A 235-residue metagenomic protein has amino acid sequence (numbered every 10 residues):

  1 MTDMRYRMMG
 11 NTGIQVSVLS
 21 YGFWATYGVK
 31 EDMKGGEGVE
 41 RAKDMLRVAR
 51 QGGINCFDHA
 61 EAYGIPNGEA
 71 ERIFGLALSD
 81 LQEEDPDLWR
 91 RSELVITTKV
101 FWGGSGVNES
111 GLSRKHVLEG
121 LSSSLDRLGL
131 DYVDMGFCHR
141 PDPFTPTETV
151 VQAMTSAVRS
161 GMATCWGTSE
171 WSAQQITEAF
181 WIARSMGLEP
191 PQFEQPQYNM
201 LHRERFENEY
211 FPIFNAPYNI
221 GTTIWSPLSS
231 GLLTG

Functional and structural regions predicted by a protein language model:
M1-L94, R159: N-terminal binding-site loop/beta-alpha segment at the start of enzyme catalytic domains that lines or forms
M9, Y21, A49, F57 (+8 more regions): Conserved, mostly hydrophobic/aromatic
S17-V18, W89-L94, T98, D131-M135 (+2 more regions): Short acidic capping loops at alpha-helix termini that bridge into adjacent secondary structure
W24-E40, W102-L118, H139-T145: Active-site mouth loops of central-metabolism enzymes
K34-R50, S110-G129, T149, I176-W181 (+1 more regions): Short, acidic/polar
V39, P141-G235: Beta/alpha (TIM)-barrel catalytic core signal, keyed to glycine-rich beta->alpha loops juxtaposed to Asp/Glu that bind
D80-S92, L128-G129, A157-M162, A183-P190: Short helix-capping segments at alpha-helix termini
P86-L112: Structural motif corresponding to the early beta-alpha repeats
